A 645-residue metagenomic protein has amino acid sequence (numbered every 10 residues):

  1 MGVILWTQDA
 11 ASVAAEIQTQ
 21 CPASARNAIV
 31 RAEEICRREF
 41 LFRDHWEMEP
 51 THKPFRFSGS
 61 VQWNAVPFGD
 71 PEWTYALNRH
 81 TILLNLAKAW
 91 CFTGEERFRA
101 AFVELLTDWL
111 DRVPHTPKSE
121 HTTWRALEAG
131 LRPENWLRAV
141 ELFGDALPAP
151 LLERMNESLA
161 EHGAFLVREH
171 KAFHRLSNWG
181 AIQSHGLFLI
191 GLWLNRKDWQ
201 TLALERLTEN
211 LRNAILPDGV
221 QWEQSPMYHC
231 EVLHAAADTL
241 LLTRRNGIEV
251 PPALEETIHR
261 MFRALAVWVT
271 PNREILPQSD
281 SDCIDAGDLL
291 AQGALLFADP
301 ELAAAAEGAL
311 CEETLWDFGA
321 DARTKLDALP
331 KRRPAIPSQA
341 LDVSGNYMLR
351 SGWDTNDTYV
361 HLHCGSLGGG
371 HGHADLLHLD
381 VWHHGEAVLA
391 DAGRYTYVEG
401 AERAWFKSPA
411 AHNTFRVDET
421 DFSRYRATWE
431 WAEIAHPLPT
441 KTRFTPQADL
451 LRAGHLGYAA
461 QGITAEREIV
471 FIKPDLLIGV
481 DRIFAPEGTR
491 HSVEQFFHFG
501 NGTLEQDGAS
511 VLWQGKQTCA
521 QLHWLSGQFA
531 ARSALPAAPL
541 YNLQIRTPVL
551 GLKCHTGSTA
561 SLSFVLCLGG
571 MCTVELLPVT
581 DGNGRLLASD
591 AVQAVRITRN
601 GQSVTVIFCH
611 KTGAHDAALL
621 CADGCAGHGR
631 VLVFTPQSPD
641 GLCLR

Functional and structural regions predicted by a protein language model:
M1-M48: Extreme N-terminal leader/anchor segments
D44-N64, L77: Short alpha-helical hairpin
H45, V66, E169, R350-G352 (+9 more regions): Structured loops at beta-to-helix junctions and adjacent beta-edge loops in soluble globular domains
S60, G69-F262, A266-P271: Aromatic-lined, polymer-binding surfaces characteristic of secreted/periplasmic polysaccharide-degrading enzymes
N78, Q183, M261, V343-G345 (+4 more regions): Residues that flank catalytic or metal-binding motifs in active/ligand-binding sites
K118-W124, L367-G369, E402: Catalytic micro-motifs at enzyme active sites that drive phosphoryl/nucleotidyl and oxygen chemistry
G130, D282, D288, P300-A309 (+1 more regions): CBM-like, beta-strand-rich accessory domains located in the C-terminal region of large, secreted polysaccharide-active
V220-L389, R394, T445, T556-G557 (+2 more regions): Carbohydrate-active enzyme catalytic cores, enriched for enzymes that act on polyanionic acidic polysaccharides
